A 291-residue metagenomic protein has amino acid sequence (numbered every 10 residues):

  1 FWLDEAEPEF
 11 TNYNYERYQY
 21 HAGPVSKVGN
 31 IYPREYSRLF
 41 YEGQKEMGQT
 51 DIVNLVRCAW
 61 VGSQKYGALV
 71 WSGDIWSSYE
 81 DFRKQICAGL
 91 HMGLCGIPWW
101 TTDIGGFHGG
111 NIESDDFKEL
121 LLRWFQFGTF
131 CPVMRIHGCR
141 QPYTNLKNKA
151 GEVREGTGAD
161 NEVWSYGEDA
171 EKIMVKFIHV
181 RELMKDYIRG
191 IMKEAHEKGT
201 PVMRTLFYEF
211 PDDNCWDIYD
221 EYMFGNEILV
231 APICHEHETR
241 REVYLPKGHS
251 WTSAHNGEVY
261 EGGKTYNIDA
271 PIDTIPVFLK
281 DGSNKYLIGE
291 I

Functional and structural regions predicted by a protein language model:
F1-D281, K285-I288: Catalytic-domain carbohydrate-binding cleft regions of carbohydrate-active enzymes
